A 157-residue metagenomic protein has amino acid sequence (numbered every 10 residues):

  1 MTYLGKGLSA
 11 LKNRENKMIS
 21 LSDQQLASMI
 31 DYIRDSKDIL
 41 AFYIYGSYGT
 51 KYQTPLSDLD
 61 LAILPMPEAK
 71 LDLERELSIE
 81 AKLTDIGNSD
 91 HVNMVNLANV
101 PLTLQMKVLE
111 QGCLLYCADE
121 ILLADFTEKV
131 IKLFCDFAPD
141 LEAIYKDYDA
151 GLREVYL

Functional and structural regions predicted by a protein language model:
M1-A41, G49-P55, A69-L157: Catalytic core of pol beta-like nucleotidyltransferases
S57-L59: Short, conserved active-site loops that position catalytic residues or coordinate cofactors/metal ions across diverse
A62-M66: Short hydrophobic/aromatic beta-strand micro-patches that form the beta-sheet surface supporting nucleotide- or nucleic
